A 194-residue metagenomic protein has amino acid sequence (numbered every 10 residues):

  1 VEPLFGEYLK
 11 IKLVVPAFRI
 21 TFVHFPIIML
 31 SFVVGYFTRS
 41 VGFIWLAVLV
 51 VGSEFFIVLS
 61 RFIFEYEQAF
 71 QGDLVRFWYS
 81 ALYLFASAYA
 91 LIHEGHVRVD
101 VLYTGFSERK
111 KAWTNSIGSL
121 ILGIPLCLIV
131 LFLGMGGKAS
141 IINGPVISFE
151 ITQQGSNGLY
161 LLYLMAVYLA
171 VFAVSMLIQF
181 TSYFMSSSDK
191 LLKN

Functional and structural regions predicted by a protein language model:
V1-G105, R109-N194: Alpha-helical transmembrane segments and membrane-interface helix-loop junctions in multi-pass membrane proteins
